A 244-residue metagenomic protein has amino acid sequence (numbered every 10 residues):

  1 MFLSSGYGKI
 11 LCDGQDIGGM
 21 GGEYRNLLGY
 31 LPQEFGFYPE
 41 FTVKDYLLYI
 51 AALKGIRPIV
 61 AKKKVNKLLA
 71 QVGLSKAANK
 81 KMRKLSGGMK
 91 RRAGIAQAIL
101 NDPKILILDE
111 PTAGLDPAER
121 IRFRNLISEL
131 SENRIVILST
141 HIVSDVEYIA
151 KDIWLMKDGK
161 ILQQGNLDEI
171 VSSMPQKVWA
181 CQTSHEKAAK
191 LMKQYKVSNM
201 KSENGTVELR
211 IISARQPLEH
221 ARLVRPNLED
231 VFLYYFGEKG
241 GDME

Functional and structural regions predicted by a protein language model:
G8-G19, E23-Y24: Conserved ABC transporter NBD signature motif
L48, A52, I59-A77: Conserved ABC ATPase "signature" region
K81-L85: Conserved ABC ATPase signature
I95: Hydrophobic anchor residue at the start of the ABC signature
L106-D109: Catalytic Walker B motif of ABC-type/P-loop ATPase nucleotide-binding domains
F123-R210: ABC transporter nucleotide-binding domain
